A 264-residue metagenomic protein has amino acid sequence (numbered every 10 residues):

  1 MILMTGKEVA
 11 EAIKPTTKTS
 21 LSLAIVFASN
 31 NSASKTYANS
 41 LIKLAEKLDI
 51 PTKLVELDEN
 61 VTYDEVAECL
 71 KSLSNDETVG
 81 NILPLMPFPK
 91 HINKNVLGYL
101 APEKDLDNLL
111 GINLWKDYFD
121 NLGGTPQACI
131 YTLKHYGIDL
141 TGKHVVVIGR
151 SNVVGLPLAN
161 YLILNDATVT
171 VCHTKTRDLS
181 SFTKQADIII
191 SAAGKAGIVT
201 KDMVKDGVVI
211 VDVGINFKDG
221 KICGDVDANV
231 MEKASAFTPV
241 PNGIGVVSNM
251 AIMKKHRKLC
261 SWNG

Functional and structural regions predicted by a protein language model:
M1-S20: Positively charged, low-complexity intrinsically disordered leader regions
L3-M4, N81-L140: Anion-binding alpha/beta catalytic cores of soluble intermediary-metabolism enzymes, centered on
L21-L23, V145: Conserved hydrophobic helix-helix packing surfaces used for dimerization/oligomerization
A28, S34-I42, K90, G123-V209 (+2 more regions): Glycine-rich phosphate/diphosphate-binding loop of Rossmann-like nucleotide-binding domains
S29, K53-D64, T174-T176: Short beta->alpha junction loops
E65-E77: Short, well-structured alpha-helical segments in soluble
E77-V79, A186: Short, high-confidence coil segments that cap the C-terminus of an alpha-helix and link into the following beta-strand
V96-D107, V211-N263: Rossmann-fold NAD(P)-binding glycine/threonine-rich loop
